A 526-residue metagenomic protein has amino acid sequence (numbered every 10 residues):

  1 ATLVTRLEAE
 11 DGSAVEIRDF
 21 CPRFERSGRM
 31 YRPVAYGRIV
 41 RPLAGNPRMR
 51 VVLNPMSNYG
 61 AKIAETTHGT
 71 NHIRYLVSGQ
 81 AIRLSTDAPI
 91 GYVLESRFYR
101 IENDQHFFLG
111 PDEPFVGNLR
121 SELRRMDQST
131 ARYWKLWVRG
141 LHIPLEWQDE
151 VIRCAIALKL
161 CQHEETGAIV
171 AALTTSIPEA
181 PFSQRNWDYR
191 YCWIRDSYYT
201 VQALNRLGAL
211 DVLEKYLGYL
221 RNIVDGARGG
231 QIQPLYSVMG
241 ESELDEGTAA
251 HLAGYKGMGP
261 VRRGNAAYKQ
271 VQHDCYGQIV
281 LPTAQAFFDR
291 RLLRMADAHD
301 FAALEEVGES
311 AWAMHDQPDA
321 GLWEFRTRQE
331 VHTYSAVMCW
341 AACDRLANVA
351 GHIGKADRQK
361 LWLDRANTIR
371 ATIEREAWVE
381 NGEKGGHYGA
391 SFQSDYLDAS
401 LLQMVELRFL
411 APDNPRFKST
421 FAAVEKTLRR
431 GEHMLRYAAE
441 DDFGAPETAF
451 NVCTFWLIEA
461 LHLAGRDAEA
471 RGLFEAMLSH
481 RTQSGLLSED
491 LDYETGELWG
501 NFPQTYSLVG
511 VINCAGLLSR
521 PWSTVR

Functional and structural regions predicted by a protein language model:
A1-R526: Acidic, mature catalytic/reactive cores of soluble proteins
